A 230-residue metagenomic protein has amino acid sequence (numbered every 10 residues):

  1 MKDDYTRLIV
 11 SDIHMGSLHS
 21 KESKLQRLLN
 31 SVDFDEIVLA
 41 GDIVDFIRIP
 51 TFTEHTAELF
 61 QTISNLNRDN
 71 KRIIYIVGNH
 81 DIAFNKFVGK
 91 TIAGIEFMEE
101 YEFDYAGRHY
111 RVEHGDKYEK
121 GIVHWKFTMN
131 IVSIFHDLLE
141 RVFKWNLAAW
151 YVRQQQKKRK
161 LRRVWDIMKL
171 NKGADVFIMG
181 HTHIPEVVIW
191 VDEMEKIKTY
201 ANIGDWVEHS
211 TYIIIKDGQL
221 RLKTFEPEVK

Functional and structural regions predicted by a protein language model:
M1-D4, V229-K230: Short, low-complexity, intrinsically disordered N-terminal peptides in bacterial proteins
M1-K2, D104, L170, M194: Short, flexible hinge/linker loops that cap or flank conserved catalytic cores
D3-T6, V10, M15-Y105: Core catalytic region of metal-dependent phosphoesterases/phosphodiesterases, especially metallo-beta-lactamase-like
Q26, P227-K230: A structural signal for the main folded, soluble domain(s) of proteins
V38-I43, N67-K71, Y105-R108, E140-L147 (+2 more regions): Short C-terminal domain-edge/linker segments immediately following a structured domain
T56, T91-G94, M129, K196 (+1 more regions): Short, hinge-like loop/turn segments at secondary-structure boundaries
R68, M98, H109-R111, D116 (+2 more regions): Conserved beta-sheet core of the metallophosphoesterase superfamily
E113-V164: Active-site-proximal loop/helix segment associated with metal-binding centers of metalloenzymes
